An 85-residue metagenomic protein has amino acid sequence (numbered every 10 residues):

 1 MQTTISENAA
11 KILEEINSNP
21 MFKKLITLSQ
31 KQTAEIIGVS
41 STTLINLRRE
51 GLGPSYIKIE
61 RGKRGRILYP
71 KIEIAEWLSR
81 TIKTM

Functional and structural regions predicted by a protein language model:
Q2-I26: A detector for short, charged/polar N-terminal pre-domain segments
T3-S6, I67-I72: Short glycine/proline-enriched turn or capping motifs at secondary-structure junctions
A9-A10, A34, A75: A sequence-composition feature that detects small, non-aromatic residues
M21-K23, E50, E73: A generic signature of intrinsically disordered, low-complexity regions enriched in glycine/proline and charged/polar
Q30, E35-L68, T81-I82: Major-groove DNA-recognition helix of helix-turn-helix-type DNA-binding domains
K71-M85: A short, Lys/Arg-enriched interface patch at domain edges and termini
